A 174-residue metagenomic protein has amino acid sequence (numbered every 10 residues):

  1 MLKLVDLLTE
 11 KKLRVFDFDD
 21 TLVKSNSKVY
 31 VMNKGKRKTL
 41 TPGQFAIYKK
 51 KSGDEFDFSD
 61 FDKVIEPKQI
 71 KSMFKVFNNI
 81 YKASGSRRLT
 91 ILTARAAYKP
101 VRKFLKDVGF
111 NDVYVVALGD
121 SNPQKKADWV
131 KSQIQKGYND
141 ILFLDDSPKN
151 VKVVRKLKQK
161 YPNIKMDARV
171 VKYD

Functional and structural regions predicted by a protein language model:
L2-E10: Proteolytic processing junctions in secreted/extracellular precursors, especially proprotein convertase/trypsin-like
K11-Q124: Alpha-helical substrate-recognition element adjacent to the catalytic core
V15, Q135-K136: Residue-level detector of transmembrane insertion/anchoring sites
A83, V108, K136, L157-K160: Alpha-helix C-cap/termination motif
G85, G109-N111, G137-D140, K165: Short loop/turn motifs at secondary-structure junctions
V130-Q133: Catalytic cores of eukaryotic secretory-pathway lumenal/extracellular enzymes that build and remodel glycoconjugates
Y138-D174: Acidic, Mg2+-coordinating phosphoryl-transfer loop and its flanking beta/alpha structural elements, shared across
